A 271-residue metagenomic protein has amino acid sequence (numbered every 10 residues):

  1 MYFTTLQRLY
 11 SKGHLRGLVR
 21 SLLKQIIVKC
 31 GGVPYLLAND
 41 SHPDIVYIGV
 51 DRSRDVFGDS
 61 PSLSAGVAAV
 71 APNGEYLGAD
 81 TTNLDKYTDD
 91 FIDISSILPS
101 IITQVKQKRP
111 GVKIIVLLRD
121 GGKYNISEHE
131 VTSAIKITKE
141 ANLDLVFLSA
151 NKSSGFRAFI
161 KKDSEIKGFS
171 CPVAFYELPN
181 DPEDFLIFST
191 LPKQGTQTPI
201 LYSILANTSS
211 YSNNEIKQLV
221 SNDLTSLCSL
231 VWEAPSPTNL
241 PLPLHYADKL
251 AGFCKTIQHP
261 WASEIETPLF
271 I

Functional and structural regions predicted by a protein language model:
M1-I271: Long, contiguous domain-sized segments
